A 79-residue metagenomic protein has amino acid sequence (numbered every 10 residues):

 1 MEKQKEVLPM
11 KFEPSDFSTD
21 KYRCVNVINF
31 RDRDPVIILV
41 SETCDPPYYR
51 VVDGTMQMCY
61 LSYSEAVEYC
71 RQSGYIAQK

Functional and structural regions predicted by a protein language model:
E2-R50: Short N-terminal "domain-start" leader segments that mark the transition from disordered tails or signal peptides into
I37-I38, M58, Q78: Intrinsically disordered, low-complexity, compositionally biased regions/tails
V52-E65: A short, exposed loop/beta-hairpin motif centered on an aromatic-Gly-Thr core
S73-K79: Short arginine-rich
